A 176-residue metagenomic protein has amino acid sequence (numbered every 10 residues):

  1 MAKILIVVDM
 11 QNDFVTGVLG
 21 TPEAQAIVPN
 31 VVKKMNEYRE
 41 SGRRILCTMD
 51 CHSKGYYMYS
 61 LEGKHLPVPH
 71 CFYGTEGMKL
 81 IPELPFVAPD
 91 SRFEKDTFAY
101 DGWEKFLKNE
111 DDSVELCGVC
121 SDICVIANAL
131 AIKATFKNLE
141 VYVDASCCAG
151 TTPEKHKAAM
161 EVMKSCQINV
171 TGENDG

Functional and structural regions predicted by a protein language model:
M1-R92, E140-Y142, T151, K157-S165 (+1 more regions): Active-site acidic carboxylates
P22, N30, L107-N109, A131: Alpha-helix termini
K33-E37, I126-F136: Histidine-anchored nucleotide/phosphate-binding helix
D50, F98, S146-C148: Active-site beta-loop-alpha junctions enriched in small/polar residues
M58-Y59, K105, N128: Short secondary-structure transition/capping segments
G74-I123: Internal catalytic-core helix/loop-beta-alpha segment that presents or stabilizes conserved functional determinants
S113-V114, G118-A127, F136, Y142-P153: Phosphate/ribose-phosphate-bearing ligand recognition and processing surfaces, centered on ADP-ribose/NAD(+/P+) systems
